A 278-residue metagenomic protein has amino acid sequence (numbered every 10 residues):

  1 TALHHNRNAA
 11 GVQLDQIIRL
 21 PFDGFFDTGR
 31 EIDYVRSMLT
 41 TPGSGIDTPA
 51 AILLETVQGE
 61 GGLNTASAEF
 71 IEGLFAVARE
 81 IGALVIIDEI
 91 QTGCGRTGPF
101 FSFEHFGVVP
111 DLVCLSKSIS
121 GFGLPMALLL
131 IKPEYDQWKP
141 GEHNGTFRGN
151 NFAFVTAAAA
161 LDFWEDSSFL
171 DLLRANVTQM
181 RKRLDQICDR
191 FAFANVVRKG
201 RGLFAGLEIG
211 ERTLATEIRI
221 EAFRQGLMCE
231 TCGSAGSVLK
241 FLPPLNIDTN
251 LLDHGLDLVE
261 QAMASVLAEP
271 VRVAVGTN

Functional and structural regions predicted by a protein language model:
T1-N278: Conserved N-terminal phosphate-binding loop of PLP-dependent enzymes in the Aspartate aminotransferase
